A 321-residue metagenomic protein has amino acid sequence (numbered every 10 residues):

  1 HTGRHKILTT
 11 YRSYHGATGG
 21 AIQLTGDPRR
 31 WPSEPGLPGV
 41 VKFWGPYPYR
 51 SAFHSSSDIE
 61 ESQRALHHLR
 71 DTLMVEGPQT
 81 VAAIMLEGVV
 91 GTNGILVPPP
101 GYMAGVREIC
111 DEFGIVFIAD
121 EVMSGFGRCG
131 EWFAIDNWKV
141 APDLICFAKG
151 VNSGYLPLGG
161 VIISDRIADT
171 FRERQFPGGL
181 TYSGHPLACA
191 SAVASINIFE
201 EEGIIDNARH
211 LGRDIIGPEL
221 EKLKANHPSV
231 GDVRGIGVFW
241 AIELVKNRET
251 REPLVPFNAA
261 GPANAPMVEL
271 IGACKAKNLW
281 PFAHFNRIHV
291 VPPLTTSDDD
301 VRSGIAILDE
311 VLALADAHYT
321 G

Functional and structural regions predicted by a protein language model:
H1-G321: Conserved N-terminal phosphate-binding loop of PLP-dependent enzymes in the Aspartate aminotransferase
